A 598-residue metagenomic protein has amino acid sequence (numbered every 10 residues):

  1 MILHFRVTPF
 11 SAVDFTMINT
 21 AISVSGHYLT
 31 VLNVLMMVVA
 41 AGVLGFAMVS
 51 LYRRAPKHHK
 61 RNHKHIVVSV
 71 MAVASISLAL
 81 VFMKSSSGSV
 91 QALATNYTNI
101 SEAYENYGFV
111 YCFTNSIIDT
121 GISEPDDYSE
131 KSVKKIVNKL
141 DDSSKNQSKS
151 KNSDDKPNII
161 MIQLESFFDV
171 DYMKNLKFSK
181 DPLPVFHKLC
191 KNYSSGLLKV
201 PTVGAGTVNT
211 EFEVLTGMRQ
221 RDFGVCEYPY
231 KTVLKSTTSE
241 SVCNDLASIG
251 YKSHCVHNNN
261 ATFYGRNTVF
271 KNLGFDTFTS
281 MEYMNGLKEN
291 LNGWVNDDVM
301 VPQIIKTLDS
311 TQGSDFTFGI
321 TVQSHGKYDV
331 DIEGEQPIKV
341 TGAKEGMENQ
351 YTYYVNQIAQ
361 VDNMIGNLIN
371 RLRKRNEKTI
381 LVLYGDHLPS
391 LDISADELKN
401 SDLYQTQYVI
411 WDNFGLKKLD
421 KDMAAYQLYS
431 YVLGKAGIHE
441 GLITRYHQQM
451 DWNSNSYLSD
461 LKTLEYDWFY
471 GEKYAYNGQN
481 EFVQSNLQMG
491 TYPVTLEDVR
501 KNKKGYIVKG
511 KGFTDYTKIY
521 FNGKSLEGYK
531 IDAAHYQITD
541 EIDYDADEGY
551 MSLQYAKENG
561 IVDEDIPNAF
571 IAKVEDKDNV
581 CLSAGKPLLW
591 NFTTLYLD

Functional and structural regions predicted by a protein language model:
M1-A103: Transmembrane and membrane-interface helices of multi-pass, inner-membrane envelope-modifying transferases
H4, S25-L32, G45, V49 (+8 more regions): Short secondary-structure junctions and interdomain/linker hinges
F15-I18, N106-V110, E130-V133, L183 (+2 more regions): Alpha-helix initiation and N-capping motif
A21, I159-E165: Residue-level preference for non-acidic, small/hydrophobic
V31-L32, L140-K145, K180: N-terminal post-signal-peptidase region of extra-cytosolic proteins
S77-L78, E124-L140, L246, G510 (+2 more regions): Conserved glycine-centered beta-strand/turn positions repeated across beta-sheet architectures
F82-M161: Membrane-interface segments at or immediately adjacent to transmembrane helices that form the boundary between
K145-D154, L164, D169-D598: Solvent-exposed soluble domains appended to multi-pass membrane proteins
